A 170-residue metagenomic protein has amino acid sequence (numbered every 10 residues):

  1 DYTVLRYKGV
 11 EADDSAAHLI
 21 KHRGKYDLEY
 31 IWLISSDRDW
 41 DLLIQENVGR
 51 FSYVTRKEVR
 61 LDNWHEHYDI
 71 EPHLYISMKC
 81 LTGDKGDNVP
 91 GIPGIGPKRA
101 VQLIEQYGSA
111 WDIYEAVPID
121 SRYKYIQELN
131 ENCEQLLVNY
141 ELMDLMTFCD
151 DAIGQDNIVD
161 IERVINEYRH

Functional and structural regions predicted by a protein language model:
D1-D156: Extended two-metal-dependent nuclease catalytic cores across DNA- and RNA-processing enzymes
I158-D160: Helix-to-disorder regulatory junctions
I165-H170: Long, highly charged low-complexity segments enriched in Glu/Asp and Lys/Arg with interspersed Ser/Thr
